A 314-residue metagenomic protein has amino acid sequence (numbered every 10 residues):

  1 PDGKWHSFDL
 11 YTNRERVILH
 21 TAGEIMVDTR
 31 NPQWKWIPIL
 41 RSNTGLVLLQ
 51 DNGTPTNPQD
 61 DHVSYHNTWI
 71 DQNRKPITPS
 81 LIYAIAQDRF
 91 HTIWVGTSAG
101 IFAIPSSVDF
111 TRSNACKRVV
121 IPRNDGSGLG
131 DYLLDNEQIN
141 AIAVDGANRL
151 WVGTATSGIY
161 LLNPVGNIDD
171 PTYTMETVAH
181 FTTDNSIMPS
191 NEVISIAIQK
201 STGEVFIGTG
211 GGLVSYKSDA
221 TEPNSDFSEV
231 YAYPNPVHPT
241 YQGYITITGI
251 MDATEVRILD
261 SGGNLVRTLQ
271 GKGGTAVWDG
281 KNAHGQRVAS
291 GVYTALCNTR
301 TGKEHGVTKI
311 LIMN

Functional and structural regions predicted by a protein language model:
P1-W5, L49-Q59, P105-C116, N163-Y173 (+1 more regions): Short loop/turn segments immediately following beta-strands, especially the blade-tip and inter-blade linker loops
Y11-R30, T68-R89, P122-G146, H180-Q199 (+2 more regions): Short coil-to-beta transitions that initiate beta-strands within beta-rich domains
R30, P38-S42, S98, S106 (+3 more regions): Short loop/turn segments immediately following the C-termini of beta-strands
W34-P38, T92-V95, R149-G153, G203-G208: Conserved beta-propeller blade signature
N191-F227: Blade-level signature of beta-propeller repeat domains, shared across WD40, Kelch, NHL, RCC1 and BNR/Asp-box propellers
S225-R257, T275-W278: Glycine-centered coil/turn sites that cap beta-strands in beta-rich domains
E255-V266, Y293: Short, glycine-anchored, charge-dense loop/turn motifs used at functional sites
G271-K303: Short, surface-exposed loop/turn motifs with a glycine/proline- and acidic-biased composition
